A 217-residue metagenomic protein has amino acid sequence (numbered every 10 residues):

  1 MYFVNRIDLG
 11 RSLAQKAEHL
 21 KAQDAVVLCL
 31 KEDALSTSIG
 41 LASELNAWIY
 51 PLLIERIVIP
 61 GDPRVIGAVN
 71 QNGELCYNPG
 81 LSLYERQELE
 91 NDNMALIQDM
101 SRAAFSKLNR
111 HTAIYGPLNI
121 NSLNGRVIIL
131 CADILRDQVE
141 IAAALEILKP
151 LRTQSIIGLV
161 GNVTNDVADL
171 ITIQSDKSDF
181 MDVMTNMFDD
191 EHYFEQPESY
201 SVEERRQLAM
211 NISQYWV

Functional and structural regions predicted by a protein language model:
M1-V217: PRPP-associated nucleotide enzymes
